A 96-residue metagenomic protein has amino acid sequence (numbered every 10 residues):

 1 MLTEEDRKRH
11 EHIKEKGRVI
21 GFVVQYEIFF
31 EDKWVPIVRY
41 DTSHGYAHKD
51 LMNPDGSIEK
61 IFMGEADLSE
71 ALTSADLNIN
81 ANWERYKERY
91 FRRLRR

Functional and structural regions predicted by a protein language model:
M1-E31: Negatively charged, low-complexity tracts enriched in Asp/Glu with abundant Ser/Thr
K8, K14-K16, K33, K49 (+2 more regions): Context-gated lysine
G21-E59: A short, structured beta-strand/loop element
P54-R96: Acidic, low-complexity intrinsically disordered segments
